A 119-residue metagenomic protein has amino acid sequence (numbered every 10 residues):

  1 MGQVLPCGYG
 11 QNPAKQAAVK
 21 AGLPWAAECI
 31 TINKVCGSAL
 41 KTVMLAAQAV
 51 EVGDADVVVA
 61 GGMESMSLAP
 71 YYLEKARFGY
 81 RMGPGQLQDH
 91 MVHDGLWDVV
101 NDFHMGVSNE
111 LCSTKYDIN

Functional and structural regions predicted by a protein language model:
M1-G2: Short glycine-rich phosphate-binding loop at a beta-alpha junction
C7-Q11, A18-N119: Acyl-thioester C-C bond-transforming condensing/cleaving domain
